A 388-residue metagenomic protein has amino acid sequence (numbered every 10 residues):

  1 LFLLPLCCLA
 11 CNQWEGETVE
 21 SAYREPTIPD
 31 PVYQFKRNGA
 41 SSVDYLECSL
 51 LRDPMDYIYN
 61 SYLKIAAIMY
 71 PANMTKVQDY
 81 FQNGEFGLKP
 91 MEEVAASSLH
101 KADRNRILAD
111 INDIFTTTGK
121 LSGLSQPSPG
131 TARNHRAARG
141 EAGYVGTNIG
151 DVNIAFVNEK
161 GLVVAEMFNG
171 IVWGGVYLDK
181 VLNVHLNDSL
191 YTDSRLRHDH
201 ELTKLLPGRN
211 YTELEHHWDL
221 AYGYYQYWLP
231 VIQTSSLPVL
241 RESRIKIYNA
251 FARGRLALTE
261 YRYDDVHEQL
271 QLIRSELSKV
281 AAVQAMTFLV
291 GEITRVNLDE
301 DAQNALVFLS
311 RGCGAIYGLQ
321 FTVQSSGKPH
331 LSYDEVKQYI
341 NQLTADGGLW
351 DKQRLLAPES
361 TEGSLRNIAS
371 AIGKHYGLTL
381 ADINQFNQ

Functional and structural regions predicted by a protein language model:
L1-L4: Sec-dependent signal peptide recognition, specifically the positively charged N-region followed immediately by
L6-A10: C-terminal motif of bacterial Sec signal peptides marking the signal peptidase cleavage site
W14-Q388: Mature extracytoplasmic or organellar-lumen-exposed domains after removal of signal/transit peptides
